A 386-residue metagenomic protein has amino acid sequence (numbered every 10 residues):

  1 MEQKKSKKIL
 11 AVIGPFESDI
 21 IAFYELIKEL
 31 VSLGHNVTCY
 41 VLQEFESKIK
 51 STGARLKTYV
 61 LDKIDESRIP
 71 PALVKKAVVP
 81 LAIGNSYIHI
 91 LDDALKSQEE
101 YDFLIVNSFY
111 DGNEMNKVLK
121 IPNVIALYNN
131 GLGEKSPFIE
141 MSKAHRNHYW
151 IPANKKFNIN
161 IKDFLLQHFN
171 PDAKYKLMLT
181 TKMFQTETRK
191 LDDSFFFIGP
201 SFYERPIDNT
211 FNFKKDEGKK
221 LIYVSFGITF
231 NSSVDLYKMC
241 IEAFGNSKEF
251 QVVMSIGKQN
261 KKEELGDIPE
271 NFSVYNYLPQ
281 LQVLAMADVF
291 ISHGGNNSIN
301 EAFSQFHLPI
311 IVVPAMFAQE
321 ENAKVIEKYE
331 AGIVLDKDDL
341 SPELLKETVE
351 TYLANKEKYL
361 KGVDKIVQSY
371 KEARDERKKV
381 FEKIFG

Functional and structural regions predicted by a protein language model:
K7-K8, S32-H35, L42-L221, F226-E242 (+2 more regions): Nucleotide-sugar-dependent glycosyltransferase catalytic domains
I13-E25, T229-V234: A short, glycine/small-residue-rich beta-strand->loop->alpha-helix junction that serves as a flexible
I20-L33, F45: Short amphipathic alpha-helix
I27, F103-N107, Y275-V325: A donor-sugar binding/catalytic signature common to diverse glycosyltransferases and related nucleotide-sugar
K261-Y277: Nucleotide-activated donor-binding/catalytic signature segment of Leloir-type glycosyltransferases, i.e., the conserved
P309-T348: Nucleotide-sugar donor-binding patch of glycosyltransferase catalytic domains
I333, D338, P342-S369, A373: Conserved donor-nucleotide binding/catalytic region of nucleotide-linked donor-dependent transferases
E372-G386: C-terminal alpha-helical cap of glycosyltransferases
